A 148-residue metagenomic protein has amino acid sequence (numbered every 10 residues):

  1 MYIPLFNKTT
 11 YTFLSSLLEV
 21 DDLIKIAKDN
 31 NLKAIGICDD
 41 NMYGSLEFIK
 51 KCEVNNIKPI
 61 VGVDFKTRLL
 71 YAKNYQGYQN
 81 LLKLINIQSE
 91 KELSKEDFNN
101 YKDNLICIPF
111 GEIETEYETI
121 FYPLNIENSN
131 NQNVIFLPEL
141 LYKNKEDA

Functional and structural regions predicted by a protein language model:
M1-A148: Phosphodiester-processing cores and adjacent nucleic acid-binding clamps
